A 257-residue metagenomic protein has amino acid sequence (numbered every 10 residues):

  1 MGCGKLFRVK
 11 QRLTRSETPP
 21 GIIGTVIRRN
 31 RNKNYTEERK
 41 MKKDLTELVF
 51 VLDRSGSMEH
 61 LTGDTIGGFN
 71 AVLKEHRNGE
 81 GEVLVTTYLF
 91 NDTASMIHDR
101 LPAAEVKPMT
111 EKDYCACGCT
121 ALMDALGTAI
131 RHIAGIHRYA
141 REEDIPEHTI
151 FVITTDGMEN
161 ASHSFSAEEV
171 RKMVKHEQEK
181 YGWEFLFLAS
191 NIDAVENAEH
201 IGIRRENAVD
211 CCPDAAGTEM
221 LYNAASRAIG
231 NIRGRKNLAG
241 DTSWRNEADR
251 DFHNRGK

Functional and structural regions predicted by a protein language model:
L6, Q11-R12: Cationic, low-complexity basic patches in intrinsically disordered or flexible, solvent-exposed regions
R15, P20-K257: Acidic, low-complexity intrinsically disordered regions
